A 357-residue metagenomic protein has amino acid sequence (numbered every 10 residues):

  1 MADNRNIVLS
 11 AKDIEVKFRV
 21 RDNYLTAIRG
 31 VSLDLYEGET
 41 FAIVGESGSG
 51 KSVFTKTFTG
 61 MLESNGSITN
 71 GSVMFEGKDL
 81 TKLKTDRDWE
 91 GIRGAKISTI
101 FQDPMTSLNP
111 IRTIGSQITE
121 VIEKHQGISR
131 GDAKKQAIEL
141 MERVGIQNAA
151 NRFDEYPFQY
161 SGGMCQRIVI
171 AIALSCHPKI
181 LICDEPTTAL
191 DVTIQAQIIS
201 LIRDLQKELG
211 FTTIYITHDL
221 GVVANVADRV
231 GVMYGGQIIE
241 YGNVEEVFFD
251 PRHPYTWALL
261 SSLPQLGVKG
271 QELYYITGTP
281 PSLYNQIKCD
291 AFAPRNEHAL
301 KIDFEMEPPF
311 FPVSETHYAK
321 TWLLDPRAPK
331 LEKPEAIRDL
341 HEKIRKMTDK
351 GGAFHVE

Functional and structural regions predicted by a protein language model:
R5-I7, Q147-A150, V244-K350: Short catalytic/signature loops enriched in Gly
S67-D79: Conserved ABC transporter NBD signature motif
K78-D79, D132-N151, L260: Conserved ABC ATPase "signature" region
L80-S98, K124, E246-P251, L283-Q286: ABC ATPase NBD coupling module
S175-K179: A short, proline-enriched helix->beta-strand linker immediately N-terminal to the Walker B motif in ABC-type P-loop
I182, P186, L190, I194-Q271: P-loop NTP-binding/switch modules centered on Walker-like glycine-rich loops
